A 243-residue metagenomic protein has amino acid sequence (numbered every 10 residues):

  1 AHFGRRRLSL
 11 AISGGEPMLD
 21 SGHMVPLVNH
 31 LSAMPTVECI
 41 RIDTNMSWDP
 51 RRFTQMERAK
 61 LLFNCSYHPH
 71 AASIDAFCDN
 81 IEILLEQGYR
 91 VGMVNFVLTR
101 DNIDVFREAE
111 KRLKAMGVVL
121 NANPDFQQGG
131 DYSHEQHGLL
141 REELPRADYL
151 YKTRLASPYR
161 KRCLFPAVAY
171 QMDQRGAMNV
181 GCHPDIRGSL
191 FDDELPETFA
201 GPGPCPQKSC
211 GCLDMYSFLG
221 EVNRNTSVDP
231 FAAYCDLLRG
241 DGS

Functional and structural regions predicted by a protein language model:
A1-I12, D20-R112: Radical SAM/AdoMet-radical enzyme domain recognition
L27, A59, M116, K161 (+1 more regions): Generic structural motif recognizing short loop/turn segments at the entrances and edges of beta-strands
H30-C39, L62-H70, A115-P124, E143-Y151 (+1 more regions): Short, Lys/Arg-enriched charge-dense amphipathic segments
M46, F126-Q128, P184: Short, solvent-exposed coil/turn elements at secondary-structure transition points
Y67-R162, A167-Q171: Classical nucleotidyltransferase
G130-S243: Accessory C-terminal segments flanking Radical SAM cores
